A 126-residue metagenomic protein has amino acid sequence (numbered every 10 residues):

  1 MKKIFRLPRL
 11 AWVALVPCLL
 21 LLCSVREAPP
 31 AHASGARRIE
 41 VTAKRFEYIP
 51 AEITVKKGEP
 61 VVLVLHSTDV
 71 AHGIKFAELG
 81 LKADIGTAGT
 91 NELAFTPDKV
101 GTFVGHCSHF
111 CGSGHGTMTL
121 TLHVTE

Functional and structural regions predicted by a protein language model:
K2-L15: Bacterial N-terminal signal peptides that target proteins for export
W12-S24: Bacterial N-terminal signal peptides
S24-E27, H32, I85-E126: Extracellular/periplasmic metallocenter environments
A28-E47: Short N-terminal segments immediately surrounding and downstream of signal-peptide cleavage
A36-E40, A51-V70, G89-K99, F103 (+1 more regions): Beta-strand cores of secreted/periplasmic/IMS beta-sandwich domains, seen most often in copper-related folds
I49, A71, L81-K82: Short beta-strands and strand-coil junctions in structured, solvent-facing domains, enriched
H72-F76, H106: Beta-strand acidic-aromatic groove motif in beta-rich domains, primarily in extracellular
F76-D84: Short, compositionally biased
